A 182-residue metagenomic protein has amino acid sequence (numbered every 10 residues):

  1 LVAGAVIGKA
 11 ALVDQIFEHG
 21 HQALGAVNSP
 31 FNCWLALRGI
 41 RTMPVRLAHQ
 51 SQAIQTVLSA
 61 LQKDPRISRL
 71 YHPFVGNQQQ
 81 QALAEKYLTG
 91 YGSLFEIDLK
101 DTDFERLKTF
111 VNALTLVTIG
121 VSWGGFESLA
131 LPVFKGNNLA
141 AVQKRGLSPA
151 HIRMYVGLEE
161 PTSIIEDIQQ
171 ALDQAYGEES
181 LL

Functional and structural regions predicted by a protein language model:
L1-L94, D98-L129: Active-site C-terminal subdomain of aminotransferase-like
D101, S128-L182: PLP-dependent enzyme catalytic core of the Aspartate aminotransferase-like
